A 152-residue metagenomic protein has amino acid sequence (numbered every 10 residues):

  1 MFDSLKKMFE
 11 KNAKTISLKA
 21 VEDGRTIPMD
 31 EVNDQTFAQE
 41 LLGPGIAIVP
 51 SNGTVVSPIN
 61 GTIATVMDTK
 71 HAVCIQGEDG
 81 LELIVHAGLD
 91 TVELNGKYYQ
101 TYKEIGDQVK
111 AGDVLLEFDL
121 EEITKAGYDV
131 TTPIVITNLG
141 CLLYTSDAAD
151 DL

Functional and structural regions predicted by a protein language model:
K6-K7, D30-T54: Short glycine/threonine/proline-enriched tight-turn/helix- or strand-capping micro-motif at secondary-structure
K14-K19, I46-H71: Short, glycine/small-residue-enriched coil/turn segments at secondary-structure junctions
G24-P28, V56-A64, K103-E117, S146: Short, well-structured beta-strand-loop connectors
D34-F37, K70-C74, T132-P133: Short aromatic-glycine-enriched beta-strand elements
I63-V92: Zn2+-dependent peptidoglycan hydrolase active-site motif and core
V85-Q108, S146: Short histidine-centered loop motifs in beta-beta connectors
D113-L143: Conserved, short, structured surface segments that act as functional micro-motifs
Y144-L152: Single conserved hydrophobic/aromatic residue that forms the stacking wall/gate of nucleotide- or nucleobase-binding
